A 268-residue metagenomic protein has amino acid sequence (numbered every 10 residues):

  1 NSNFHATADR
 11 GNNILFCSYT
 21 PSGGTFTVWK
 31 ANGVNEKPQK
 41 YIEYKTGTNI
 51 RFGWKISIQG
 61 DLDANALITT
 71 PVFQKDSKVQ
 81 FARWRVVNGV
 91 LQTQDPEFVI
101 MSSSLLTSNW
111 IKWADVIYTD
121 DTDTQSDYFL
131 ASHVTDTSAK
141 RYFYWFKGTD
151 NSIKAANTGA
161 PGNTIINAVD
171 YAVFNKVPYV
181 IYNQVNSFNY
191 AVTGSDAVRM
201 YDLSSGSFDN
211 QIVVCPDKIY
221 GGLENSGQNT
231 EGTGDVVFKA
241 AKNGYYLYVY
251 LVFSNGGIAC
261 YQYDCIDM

Functional and structural regions predicted by a protein language model:
N1, K37-T46, Q92-S103, I153-P161 (+1 more regions): Beta-propeller fold detector
S2-D9, T48-G60, L105-T119, G162-K176 (+1 more regions): Repeated scaffold domains used in trafficking and secretory/extracellular systems, primarily beta-propellers
D9, F16-T20, T70-K75, L130-D136 (+3 more regions): Conserved beta-strand positions in repeat-built beta-propeller and related beta-rich domains
N12-F16, L62-T70, T122-L130, V177-I181 (+1 more regions): Entry beta-strands of beta-propeller and related beta-repeat scaffolds
S22-K30, K75-W84, D136-W145, S187-M200 (+1 more regions): Structural motif
W29-E36, A82-L91, W145-I153, M200-F208 (+1 more regions): Short loop/turn segments immediately following beta-strands, especially the blade-tip and inter-blade linker loops
I166-Y201: Loop/turn-rich, solvent-exposed surfaces of beta-rich toroidal or solenoidal domains
E231-M268: Blade-level signature of beta-propeller repeat domains, shared across WD40, Kelch, NHL, RCC1 and BNR/Asp-box propellers
